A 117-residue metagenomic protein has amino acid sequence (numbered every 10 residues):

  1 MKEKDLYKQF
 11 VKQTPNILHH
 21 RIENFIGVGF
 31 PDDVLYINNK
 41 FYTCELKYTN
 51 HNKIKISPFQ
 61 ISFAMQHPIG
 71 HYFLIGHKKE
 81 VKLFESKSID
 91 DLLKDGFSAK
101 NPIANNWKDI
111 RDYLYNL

Functional and structural regions predicted by a protein language model:
M1-N24: Acidic-basic catalytic patches of nuclease active cores, encompassing PD-(D/E)XK and other metal-cofactor nuclease
Y7-V11, Q60-M65: Short amphipathic alpha-helical segments and helix-helix/interface helices
N16-N38: Active-site metal-binding core of divalent-cation-utilizing nuclease and nuclease-like domains
P31, K40, I69-Y72: Short, surface-exposed beta-edge/turn micro-motifs
D33-L35, K40-N50: Conserved catalytic cores of phosphodiester-cleaving nucleases, focusing on short active-site segments
N50-I61: Active-site-adjacent loop/helix micro-motif of nuclease/hydrolase catalytic cores
M65-D91: Nucleic-acid nuclease catalytic cores
G96-L117: Charged phosphate-binding loop/patch that engages nucleotide di/tri-phosphates or the phosphate backbone of nucleic
